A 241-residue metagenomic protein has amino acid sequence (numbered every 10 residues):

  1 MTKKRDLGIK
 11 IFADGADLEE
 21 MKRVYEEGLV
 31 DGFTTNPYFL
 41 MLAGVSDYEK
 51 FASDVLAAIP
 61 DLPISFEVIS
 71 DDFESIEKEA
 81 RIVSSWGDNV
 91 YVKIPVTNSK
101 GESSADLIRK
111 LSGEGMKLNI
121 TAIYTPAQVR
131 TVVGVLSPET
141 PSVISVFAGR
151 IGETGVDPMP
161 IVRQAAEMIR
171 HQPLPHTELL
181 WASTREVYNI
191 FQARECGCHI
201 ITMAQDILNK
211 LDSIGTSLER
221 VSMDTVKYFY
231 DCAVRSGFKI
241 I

Functional and structural regions predicted by a protein language model:
T2-K110, E114, A148-I151: Active-site beta->alpha loop and helix N-cap motifs at the rims of alpha/beta catalytic domains
M41, K50, Q128, K210-L211: Flexible domain-boundary/linker segments
E102, R109, M116-N209, G215-S236: Catalytic alpha/beta core domains of metabolic enzymes, predominantly
I240-I241: C-terminal extensions of enzymes
